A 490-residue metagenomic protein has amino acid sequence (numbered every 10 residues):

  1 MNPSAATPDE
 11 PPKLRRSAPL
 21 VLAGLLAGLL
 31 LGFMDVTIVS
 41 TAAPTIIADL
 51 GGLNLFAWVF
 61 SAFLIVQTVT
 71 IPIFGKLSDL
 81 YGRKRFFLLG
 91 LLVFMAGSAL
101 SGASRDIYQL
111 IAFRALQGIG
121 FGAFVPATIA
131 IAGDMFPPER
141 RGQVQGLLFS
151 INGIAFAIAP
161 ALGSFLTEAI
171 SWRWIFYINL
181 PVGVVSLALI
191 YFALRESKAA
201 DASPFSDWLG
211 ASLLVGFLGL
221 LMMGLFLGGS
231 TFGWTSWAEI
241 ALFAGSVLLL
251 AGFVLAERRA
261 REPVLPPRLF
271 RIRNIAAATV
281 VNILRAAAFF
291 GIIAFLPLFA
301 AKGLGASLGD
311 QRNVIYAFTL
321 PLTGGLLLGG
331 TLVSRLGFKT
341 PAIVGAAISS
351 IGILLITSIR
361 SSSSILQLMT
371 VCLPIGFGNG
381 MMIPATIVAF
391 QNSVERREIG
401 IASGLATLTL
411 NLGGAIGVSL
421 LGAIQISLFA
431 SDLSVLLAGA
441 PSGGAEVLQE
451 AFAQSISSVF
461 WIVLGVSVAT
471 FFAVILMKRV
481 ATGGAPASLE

Functional and structural regions predicted by a protein language model:
M1-S17, S442-V447, I475-E490: Intrinsic disorder in cytosolic terminal tails and internal cytosolic loops of multi-pass membrane transporters
N2-A193, L327-G329, V333-L336, V344 (+3 more regions): Transmembrane-helix bundle of Major Facilitator Superfamily
D9-R15, L187-V215, S230, W234 (+4 more regions): Flexible interhelical linker loops that connect adjacent transmembrane helices in multi-pass membrane transporters
L20-T41, F60, L209, M223 (+3 more regions): 12-transmembrane solute porter fold
F136-G142, A169-W174, A199-S206, K302-G309: Short juxtamembrane and helix-loop transition motifs at transmembrane-helix boundaries in membrane proteins
F165, I178, V185-Y191, L214-L227 (+2 more regions): Small-residue-rich transmembrane alpha-helical segments that form helix-helix packing/gating elements in polytopic
E168-L180, L227-E239, S307, I426-L464: A membrane-interface helix-boundary motif in multi-pass transporters
